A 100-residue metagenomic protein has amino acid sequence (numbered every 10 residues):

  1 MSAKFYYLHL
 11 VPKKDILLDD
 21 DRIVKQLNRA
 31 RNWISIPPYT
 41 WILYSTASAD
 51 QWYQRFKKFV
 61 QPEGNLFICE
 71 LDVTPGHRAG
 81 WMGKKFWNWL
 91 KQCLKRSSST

Functional and structural regions predicted by a protein language model:
M1-D20: Short S/T/G/P-rich N-terminal loop/turn motif that feeds into the first structured element of a domain
M1-Y6, P62, S97-S99: Short, surface-exposed loop and linker segments with low hydrophobicity and enrichment for Pro/Ser/Thr
D15-R22, S48-Q54: Short, conserved charged micro-motifs
D20-A30: Short amphipathic beta-strand starts and helix->beta connectors
Q26, R55, W89-C93: Residues that form generic nucleotide/phosphate-binding pockets
N28-G76: Short, intrinsically disordered low-complexity segments
N65-S98: C-terminal structural segments of small proteins and small subunits
